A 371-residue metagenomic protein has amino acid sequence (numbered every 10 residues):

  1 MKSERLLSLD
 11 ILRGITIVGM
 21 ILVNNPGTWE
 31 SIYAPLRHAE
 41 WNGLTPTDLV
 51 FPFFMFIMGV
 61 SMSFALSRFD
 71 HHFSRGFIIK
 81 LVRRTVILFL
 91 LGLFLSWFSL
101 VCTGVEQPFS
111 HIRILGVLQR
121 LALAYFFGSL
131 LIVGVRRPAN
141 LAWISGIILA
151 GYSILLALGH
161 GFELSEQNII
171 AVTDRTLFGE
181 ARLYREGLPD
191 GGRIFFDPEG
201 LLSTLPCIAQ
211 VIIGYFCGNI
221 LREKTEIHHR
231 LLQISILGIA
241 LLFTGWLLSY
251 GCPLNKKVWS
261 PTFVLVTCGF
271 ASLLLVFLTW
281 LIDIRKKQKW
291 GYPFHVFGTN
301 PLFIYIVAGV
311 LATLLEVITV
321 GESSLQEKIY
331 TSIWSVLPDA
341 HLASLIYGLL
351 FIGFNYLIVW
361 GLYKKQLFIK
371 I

Functional and structural regions predicted by a protein language model:
M1-I371: Alpha-helical transmembrane segments and their immediate juxtamembrane cytosolic regions
